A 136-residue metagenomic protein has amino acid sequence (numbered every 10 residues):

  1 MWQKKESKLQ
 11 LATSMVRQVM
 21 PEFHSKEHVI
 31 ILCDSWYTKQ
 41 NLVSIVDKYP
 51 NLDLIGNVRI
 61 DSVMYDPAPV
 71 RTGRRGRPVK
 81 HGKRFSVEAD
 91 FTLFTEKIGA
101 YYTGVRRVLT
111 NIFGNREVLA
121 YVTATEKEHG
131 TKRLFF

Functional and structural regions predicted by a protein language model:
M1-F136: Single, function-defining residue in the core of a domain
